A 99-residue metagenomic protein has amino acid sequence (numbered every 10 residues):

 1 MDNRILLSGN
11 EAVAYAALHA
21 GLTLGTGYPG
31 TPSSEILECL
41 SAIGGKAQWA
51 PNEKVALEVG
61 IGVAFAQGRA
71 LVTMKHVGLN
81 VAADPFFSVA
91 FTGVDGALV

Functional and structural regions predicted by a protein language model:
I5-S41, E58: N-terminal glycine-rich anion-binding loops that anchor highly charged ligand groups
T31-V99: Thiamine diphosphate
